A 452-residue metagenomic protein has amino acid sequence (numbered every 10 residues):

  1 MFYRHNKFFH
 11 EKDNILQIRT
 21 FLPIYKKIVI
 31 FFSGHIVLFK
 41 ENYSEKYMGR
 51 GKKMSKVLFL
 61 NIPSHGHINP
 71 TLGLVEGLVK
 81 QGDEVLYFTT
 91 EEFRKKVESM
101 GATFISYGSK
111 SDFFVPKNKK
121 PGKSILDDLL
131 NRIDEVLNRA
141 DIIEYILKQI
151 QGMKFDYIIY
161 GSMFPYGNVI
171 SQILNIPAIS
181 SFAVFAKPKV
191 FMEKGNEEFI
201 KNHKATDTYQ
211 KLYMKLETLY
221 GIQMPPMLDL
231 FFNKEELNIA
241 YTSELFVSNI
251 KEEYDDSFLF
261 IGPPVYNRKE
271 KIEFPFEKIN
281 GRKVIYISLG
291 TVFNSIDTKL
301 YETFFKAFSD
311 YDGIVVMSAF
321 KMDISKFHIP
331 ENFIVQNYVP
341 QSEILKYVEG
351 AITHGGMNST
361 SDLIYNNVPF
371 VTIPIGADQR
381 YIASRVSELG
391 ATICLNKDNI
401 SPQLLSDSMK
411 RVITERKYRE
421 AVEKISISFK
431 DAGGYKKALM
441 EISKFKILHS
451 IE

Functional and structural regions predicted by a protein language model:
H35-K53: Short, Lys/Arg-enriched N-terminal segments with co-localized hydrophobic residues within the first ~10-30 amino acids
M54-H65: Nucleotide-activated donor-dependent transferases that construct or modify glycoconjugates
S55, K80-L86, T90-G313, E420 (+2 more regions): Nucleotide-sugar-dependent glycosyltransferase catalytic domains
I68-V79, F93: Short amphipathic alpha-helix
V75, I158-Y160, Q336-R385: A donor-sugar binding/catalytic signature common to diverse glycosyltransferases and related nucleotide-sugar
A319-Y338: Nucleotide-activated donor-binding/catalytic signature segment of Leloir-type glycosyltransferases, i.e., the conserved
A377-S408: Change "using UDP/GDP/dTDP sugars" to "using nucleotide sugars
P402-E452: C-terminal amphipathic helix plus adjacent low-complexity, charged tail appended to glycosyltransferase catalytic
